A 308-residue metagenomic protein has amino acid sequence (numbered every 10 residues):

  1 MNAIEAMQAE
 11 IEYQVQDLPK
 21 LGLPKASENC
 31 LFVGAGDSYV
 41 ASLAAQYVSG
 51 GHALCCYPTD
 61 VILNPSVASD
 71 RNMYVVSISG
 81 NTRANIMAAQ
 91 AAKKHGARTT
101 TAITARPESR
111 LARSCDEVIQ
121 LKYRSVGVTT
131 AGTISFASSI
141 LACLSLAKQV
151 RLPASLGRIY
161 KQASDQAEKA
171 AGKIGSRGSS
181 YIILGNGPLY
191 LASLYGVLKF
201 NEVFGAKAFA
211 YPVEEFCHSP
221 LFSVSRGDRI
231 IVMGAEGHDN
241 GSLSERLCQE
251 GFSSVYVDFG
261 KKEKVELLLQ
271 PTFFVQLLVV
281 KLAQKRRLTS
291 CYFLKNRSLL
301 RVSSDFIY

Functional and structural regions predicted by a protein language model:
N2-A3, M7-V15, L21, E28-L31 (+5 more regions): Active-site phosphate/pyrophosphate-binding segments
E5, T133, V265, L269: Charge-dense, low-complexity intrinsically disordered segments
E12-D17, G50-L54: Short coil-to-helix leader/linker segments, especially the first N-terminal amphipathic alpha-helix with its helix
A26-Q166, N186, L221, G227-E263 (+1 more regions): Glycine-rich phosphate-binding loops that contact phosphosugars or nucleotide phosphates
F252-Y308: Phosphate-moiety recognition in structured ligand-binding domains
